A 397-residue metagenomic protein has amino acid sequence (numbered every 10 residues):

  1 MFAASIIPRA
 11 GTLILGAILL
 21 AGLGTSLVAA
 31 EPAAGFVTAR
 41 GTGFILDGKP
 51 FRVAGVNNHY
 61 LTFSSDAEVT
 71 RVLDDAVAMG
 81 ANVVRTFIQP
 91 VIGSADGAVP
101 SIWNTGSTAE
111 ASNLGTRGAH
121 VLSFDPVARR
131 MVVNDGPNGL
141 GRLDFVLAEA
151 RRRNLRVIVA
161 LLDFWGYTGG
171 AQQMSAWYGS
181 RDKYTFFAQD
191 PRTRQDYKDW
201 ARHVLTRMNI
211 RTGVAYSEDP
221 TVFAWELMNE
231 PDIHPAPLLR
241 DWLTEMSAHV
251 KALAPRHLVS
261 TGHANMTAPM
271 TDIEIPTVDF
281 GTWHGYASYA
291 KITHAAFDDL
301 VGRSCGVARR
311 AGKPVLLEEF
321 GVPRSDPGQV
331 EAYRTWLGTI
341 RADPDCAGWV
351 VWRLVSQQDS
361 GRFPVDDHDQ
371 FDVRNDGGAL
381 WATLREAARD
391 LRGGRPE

Functional and structural regions predicted by a protein language model:
M1-P8: N-terminal secretory signal peptides that target proteins for export/translocation
R9, A29, D367-Q370: Intrinsically disordered, low-complexity regulatory regions of eukaryotic regulatory proteins
A10-S26: Bacterial N-terminal signal peptides
L27-A30, G35: Boundary at the C-terminal end of the N-terminal hydrophobic targeting segment
A34-F280, H284-I292, D298-P314, R324-A379 (+1 more regions): Active-site mouth of glycoside hydrolases
L317-E319: Glycine-rich anion-binding loop/nest that anchors nucleotide
D376-E397: Carbohydrate-binding surfaces of carbohydrate-active enzymes
